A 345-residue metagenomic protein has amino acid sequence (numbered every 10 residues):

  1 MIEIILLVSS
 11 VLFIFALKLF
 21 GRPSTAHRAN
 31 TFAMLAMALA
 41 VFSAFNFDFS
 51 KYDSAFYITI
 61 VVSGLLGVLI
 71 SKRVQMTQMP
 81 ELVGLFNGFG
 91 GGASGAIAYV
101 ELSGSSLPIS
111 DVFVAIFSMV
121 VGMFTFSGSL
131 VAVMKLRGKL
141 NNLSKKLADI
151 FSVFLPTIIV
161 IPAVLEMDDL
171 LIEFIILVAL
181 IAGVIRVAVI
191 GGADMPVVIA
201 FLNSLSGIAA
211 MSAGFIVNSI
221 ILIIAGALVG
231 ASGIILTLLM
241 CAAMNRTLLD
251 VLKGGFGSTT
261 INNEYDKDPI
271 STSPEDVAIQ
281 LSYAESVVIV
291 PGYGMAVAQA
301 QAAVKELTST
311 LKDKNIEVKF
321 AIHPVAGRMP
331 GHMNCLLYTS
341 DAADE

Functional and structural regions predicted by a protein language model:
M1-S10, S50-S63, D111-M123, D169-L177: Structural signature of hydrophobic alpha-helical transmembrane segments
F13-T25, L65-V83, S129-N142, A182-G192: C-terminal ends of transmembrane helices
L19, K305-E306, L311-L336: Anionic-ligand anchoring segments at beta-strand to alpha-helix junctions in alpha/beta enzyme folds, i.e., glycine
H27-L35, M79-G90, N142-S152, P196-L202: Cytoplasmic-side transmembrane-helix entry/capping segments in multi-pass membrane proteins
A36, A40, A55, T59 (+8 more regions): Alpha-helical transmembrane segments in multi-pass membrane proteins
V100-L107, V197, L205-I224: Transmembrane helix-loop junctions at the membrane interface of multipass transporters and ion channels
L228-A284: Membrane-interfacial segments at transmembrane helix termini in multi-pass membrane proteins
Y338-E345: Conserved small/polar residues in nucleotide/adenosyl-binding loops
